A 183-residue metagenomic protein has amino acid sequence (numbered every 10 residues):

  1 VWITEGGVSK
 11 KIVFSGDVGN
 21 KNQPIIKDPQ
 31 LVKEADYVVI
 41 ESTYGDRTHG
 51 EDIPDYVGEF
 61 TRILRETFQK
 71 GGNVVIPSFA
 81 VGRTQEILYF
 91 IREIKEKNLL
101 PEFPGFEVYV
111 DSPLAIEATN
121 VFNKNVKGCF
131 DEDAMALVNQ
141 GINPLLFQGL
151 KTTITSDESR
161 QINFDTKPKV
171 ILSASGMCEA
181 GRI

Functional and structural regions predicted by a protein language model:
V1-E86, R92-P101: His/Asp/Glu-rich metal-coordinating catalytic cores of metallo-dependent phosphodiesterases/hydrolases acting on
T61-R182: Hard-cation-handling environments
